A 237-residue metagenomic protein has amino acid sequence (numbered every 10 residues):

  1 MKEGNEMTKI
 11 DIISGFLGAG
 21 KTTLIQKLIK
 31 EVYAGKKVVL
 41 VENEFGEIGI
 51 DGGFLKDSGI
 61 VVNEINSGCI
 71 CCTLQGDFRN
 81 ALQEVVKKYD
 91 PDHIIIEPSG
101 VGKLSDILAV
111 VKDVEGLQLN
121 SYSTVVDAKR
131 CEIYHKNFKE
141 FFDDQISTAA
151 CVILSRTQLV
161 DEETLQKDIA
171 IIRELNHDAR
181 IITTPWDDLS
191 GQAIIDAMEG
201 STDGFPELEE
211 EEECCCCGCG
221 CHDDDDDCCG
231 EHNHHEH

Functional and structural regions predicted by a protein language model:
E3, V160-H237: C-terminal accessory "lid"/substrate-recognition subdomains
N5-S14, A19-H135: Nucleotide-state-sensitive switch-loop elements of NTP-binding domains
V39, I95, Q118-V126, I146-T157 (+1 more regions): Conserved beta-strand/loop subsegment of P-loop NTPase cores
K56-G59, K112-V114, E140-F142, M198-T202: Short, hinge-like loop/turn segments at secondary-structure boundaries
A81-E84, D106-V110, Q145-T148, K167-E174 (+1 more regions): Alpha-helical scaffold elements adjacent to nucleotide-binding pockets in ATP/GTP-utilizing enzyme cores
K112-N120, F142, I169-D178: A short alpha->loop->secondary-structure connector
E132, K136-T148: Flexible active-site lid/hinge loop adjacent to a nucleotide/diphosphate and Mg2+-phosphate binding pocket
N137-F142, S155, Q166-D168: Active-site glycine-rich loop that binds ribose-phosphate moieties when present
